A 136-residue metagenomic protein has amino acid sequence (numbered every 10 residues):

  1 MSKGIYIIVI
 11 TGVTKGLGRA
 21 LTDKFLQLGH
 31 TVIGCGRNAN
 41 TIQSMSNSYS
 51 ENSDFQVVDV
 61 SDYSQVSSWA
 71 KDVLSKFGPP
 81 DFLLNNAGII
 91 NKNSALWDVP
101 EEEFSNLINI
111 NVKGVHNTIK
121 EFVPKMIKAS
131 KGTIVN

Functional and structural regions predicted by a protein language model:
Y6, P79-P80, M126-N136: Active-site loop of short-chain dehydrogenase/reductase
T14-K15: Conserved glycine-rich cofactor-binding loop
L28-S44: Conserved glycine-rich Rossmann-like NAD(P)H-binding loop of the short-chain dehydrogenase/reductase
V58-S68, E101: The beta1-alpha1 cofactor-binding region of Rossmann-like NAD(H)/NADP(H)-dependent oxidoreductases
A87-K92: Conserved NAD(P)H cofactor-binding loop of Rossmann-fold oxidoreductase domains
S94-L96, E103-S105: Substrate-binding pocket helix/loop in short-chain dehydrogenase/reductase
I119-K120: A short, exposed helix-loop element centered on a Lys and neighboring polar residues
